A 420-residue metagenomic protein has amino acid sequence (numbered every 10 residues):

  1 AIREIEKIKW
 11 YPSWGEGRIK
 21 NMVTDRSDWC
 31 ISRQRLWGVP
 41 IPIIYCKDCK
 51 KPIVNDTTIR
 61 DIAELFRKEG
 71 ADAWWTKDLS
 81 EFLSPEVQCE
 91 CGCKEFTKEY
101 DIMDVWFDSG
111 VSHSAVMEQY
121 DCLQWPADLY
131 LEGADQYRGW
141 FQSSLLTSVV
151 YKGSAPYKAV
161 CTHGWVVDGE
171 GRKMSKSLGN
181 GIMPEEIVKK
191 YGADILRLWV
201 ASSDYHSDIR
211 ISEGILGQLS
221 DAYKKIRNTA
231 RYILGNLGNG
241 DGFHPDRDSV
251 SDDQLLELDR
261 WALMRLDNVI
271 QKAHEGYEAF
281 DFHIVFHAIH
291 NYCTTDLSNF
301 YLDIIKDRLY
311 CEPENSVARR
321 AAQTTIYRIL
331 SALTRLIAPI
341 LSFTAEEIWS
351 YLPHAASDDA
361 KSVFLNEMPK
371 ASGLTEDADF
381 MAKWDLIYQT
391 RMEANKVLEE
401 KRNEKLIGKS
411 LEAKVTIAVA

Functional and structural regions predicted by a protein language model:
A1-N239, A262-I305, L309, T324-A338: Structured secondary-structure scaffolds
F96, G240-H274, D303-V397, E404-V419: Acidic, turn-prone loop/beta-hairpin segments
